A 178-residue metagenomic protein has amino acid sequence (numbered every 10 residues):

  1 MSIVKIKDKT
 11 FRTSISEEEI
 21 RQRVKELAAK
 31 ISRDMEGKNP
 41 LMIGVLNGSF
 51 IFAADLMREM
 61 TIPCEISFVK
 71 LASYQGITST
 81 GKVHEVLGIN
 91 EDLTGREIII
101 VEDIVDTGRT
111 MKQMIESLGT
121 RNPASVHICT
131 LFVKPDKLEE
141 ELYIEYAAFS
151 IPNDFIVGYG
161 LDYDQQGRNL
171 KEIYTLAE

Functional and structural regions predicted by a protein language model:
M1-E178: PRPP-associated nucleotide enzymes
